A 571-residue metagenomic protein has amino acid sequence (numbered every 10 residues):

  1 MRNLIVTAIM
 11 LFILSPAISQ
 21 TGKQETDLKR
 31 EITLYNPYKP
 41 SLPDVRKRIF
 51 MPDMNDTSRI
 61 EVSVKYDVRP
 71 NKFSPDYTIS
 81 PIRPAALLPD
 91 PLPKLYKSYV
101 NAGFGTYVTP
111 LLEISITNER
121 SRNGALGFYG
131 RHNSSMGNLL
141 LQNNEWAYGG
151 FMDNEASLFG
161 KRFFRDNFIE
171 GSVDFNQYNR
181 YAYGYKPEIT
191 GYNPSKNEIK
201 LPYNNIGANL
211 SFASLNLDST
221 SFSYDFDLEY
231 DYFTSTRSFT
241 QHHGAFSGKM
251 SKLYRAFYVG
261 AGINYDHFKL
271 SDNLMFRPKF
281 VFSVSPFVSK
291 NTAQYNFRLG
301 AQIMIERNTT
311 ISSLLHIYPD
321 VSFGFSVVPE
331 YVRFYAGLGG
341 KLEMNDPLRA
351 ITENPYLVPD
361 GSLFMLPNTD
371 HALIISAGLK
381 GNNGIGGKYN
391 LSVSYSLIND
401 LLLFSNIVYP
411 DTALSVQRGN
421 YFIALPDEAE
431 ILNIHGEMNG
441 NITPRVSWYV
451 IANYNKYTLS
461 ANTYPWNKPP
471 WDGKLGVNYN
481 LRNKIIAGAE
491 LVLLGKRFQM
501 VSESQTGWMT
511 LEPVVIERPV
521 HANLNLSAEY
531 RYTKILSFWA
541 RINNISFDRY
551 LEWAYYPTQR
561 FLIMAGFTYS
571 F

Functional and structural regions predicted by a protein language model:
M10-I18: Hydrophobic h-region of N-terminal signal peptides that target proteins for export in Gram-negative bacteria
I18-D90: N-terminal periplasmic/intermembrane-space "pro-region" immediately following the signal or transit peptide
P81-P84, P91-V100, F104-Q142, Y148-N154: Outer-membrane beta-barrel translocator/receptor signature
L88-L95, R120-N123, F163-F168, L215-F222 (+7 more regions): Short loop/turn motifs that connect adjacent beta-strands in outer-membrane beta-barrel proteins
L95, V100-G103, N296-G300, M304-F571: Exposed, low-structure sequence patches enriched in small/polar residues
R120-L140, F257-D266, R277-N308, N441-K456 (+1 more regions): Surface-exposed extracellular loop regions of Gram-negative outer-membrane beta-barrel proteins
S135-N138, N143-E155, E170-S221, D227-H243: Flexible loop and strand-edge segments within Gram-negative outer membrane beta-barrel domains
N197-A213, D225-A293: Outer-membrane beta-barrel transmembrane domain signature of Gram-negative proteins, especially the mid-to-C-terminal
